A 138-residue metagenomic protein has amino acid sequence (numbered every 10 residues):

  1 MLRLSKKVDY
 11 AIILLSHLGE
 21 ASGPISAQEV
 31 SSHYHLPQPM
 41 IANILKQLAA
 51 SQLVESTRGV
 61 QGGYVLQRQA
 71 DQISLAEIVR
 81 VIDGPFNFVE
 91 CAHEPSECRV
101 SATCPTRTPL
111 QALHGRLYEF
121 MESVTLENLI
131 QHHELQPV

Functional and structural regions predicted by a protein language model:
L2, K6, Y10-L36: N-terminal helix-turn-helix DNA-binding core of bacterial DNA-binding proteins
S32, A49-A50: Alpha-helical residues within the helix-turn-helix
P39: Key DNA-contact positions within bacterial/archaeal DNA-binding proteins
L45-K46: Short, hydrophobic-biased segments on the C-terminal half of alpha helices that form "recognition helices"
Q52-L66: Beta-hairpin "wing" of winged helix-turn-helix
A70-E97, T106, L110-G115: Conserved segment of winged-helix/HTH DNA-binding domains
E97-V138: C-terminal regulatory/oligomerization modules of transcriptional regulators
